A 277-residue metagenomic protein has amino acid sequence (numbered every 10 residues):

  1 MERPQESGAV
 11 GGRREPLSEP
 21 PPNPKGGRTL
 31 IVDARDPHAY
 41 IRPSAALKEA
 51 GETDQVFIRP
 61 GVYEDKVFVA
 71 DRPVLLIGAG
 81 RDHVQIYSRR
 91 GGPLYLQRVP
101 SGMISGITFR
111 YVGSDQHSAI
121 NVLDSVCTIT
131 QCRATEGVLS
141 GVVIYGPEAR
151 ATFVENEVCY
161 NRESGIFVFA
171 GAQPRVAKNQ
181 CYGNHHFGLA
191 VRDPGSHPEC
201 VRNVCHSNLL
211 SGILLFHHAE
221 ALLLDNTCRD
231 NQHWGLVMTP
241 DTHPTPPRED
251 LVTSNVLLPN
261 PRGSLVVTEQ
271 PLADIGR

Functional and structural regions predicted by a protein language model:
G26-E64: Acidic Gly/Asp/Thr-rich repetitive segments characteristic of extracellular carbohydrate-active and adhesion proteins
S44, E49-E52, Y63-I77, Q85-S125 (+1 more regions): Extracellular beta-strand-rich solenoid/capping regions of secreted or surface-exposed proteins that bind or remodel
K66, G92-L94, H117-A119, S140-G141 (+5 more regions): Structural detector of coil-to-beta-strand junctions
L75-G78, G102-G106, C127-Q131, R150-V154 (+5 more regions): All-beta strand scaffolds that present successive hydrophobic residues in beta-strands
G141-Y145, A149-C200: Solenoidal tandem-repeat scaffolds enriched in leucines and small polar residues
P194-P259: Ankyrin-repeat and related helical/solenoid repeat scaffolds used for protein-protein interactions
